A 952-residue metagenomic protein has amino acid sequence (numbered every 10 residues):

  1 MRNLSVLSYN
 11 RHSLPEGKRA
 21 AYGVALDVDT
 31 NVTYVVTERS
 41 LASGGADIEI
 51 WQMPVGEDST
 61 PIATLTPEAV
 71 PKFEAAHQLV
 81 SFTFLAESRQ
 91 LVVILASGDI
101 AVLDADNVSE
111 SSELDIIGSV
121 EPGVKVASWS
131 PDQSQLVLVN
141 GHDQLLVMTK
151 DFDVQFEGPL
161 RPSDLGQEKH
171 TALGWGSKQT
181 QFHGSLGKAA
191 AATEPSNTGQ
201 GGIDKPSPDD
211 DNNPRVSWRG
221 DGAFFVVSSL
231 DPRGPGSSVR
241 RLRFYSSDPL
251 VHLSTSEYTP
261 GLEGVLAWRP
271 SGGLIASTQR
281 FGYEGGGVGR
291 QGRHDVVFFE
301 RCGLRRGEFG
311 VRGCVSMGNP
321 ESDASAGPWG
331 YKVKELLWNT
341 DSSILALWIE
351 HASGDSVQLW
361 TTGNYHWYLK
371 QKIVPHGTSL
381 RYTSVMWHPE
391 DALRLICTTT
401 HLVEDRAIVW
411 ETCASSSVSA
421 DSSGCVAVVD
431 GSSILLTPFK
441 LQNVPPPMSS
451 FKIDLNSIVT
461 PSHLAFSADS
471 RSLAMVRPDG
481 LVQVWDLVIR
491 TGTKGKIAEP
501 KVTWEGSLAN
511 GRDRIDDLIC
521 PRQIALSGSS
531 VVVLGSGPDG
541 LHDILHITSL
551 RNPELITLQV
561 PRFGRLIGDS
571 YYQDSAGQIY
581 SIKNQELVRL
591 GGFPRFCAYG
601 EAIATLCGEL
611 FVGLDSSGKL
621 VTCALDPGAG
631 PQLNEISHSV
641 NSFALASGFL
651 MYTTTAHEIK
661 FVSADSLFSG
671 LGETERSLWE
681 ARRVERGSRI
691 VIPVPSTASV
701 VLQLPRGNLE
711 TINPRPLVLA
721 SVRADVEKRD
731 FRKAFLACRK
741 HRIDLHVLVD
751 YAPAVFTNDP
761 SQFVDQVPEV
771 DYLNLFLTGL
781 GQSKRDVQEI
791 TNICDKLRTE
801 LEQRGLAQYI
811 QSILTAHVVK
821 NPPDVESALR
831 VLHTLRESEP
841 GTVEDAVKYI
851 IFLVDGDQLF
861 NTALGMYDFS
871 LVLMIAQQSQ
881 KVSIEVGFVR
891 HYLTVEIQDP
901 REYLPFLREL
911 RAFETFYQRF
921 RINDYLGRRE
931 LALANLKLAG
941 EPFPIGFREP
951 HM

Functional and structural regions predicted by a protein language model:
M1-S688, L709-S721, D725: WD40-like beta-propeller blades
Q133, G174-G176, R219, A223-V226 (+9 more regions): Amphipathic alpha-helical interaction motifs in eukaryotic regulatory proteins
L146, Q155, P162-S163, G234-R240 (+9 more regions): Short amphipathic alpha-helical segments embedded in low-complexity Lys/Glu-rich regions
F244-L253, P446-L473, D765-T778, E914-N935 (+1 more regions): Short, intrinsically disordered, low-complexity segments enriched in Ser/Thr and Pro
T493, A498, W504-E505, N510-R522 (+9 more regions): Extended non-globular scaffold/tether segments
